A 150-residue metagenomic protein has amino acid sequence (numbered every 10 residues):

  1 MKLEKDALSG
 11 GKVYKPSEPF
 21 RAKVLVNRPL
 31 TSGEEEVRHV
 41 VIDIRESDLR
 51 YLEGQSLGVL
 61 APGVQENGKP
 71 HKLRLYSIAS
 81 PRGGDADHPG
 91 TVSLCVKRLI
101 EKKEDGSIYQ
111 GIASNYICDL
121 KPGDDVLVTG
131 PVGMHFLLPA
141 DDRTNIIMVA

Functional and structural regions predicted by a protein language model:
M1-K15: A eukaryote-biased signal for short, well-structured alpha-helical docking elements
K12, L30, E46: Conserved, non-catalytic sequence blocks in retroelement Pol enzymes and Pol-derived host proteins
V13-R21, G68-R74: Short coil-to-beta-strand transition motifs
P16, G33-E36, D48-E53: Long, low-complexity, charge-dense
A22, N145-A150: Short, intrinsically disordered, charge-balanced linker/junction segments flanking boundaries in proteins
K23-N27, I78: Conserved hydrophobic positions within beta-strands
P29-G33, G83-A86: Short, conserved beta-turn/loop elements at beta-strand boundaries and strand-helix junctions
I42-I146: FAD-binding FR-type
